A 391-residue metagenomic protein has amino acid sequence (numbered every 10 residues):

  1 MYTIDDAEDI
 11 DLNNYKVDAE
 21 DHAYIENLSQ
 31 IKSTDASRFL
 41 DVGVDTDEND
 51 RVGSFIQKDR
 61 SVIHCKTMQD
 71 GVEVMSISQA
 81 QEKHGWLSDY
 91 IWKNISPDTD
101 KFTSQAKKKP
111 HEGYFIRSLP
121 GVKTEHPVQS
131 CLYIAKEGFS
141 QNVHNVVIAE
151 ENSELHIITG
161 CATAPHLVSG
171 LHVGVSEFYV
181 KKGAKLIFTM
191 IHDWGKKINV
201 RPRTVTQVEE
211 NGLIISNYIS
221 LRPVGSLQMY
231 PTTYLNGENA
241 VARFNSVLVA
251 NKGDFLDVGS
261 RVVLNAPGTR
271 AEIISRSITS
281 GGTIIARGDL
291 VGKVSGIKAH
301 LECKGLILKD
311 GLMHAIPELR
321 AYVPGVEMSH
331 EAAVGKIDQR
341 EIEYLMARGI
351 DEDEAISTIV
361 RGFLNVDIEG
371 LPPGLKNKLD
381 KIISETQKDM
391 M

Functional and structural regions predicted by a protein language model:
M1-Q105, K109: Long, low-complexity, mixed-charge
E82, W92-I350, G370-M391: Conserved beta-strand/loop scaffold segments within soluble protein domains that form the structured core and edges
A240, A355-I356: Small-residue helix-packing motif on alpha-helices
D338-E341, S357-N365: Small/polar glycine-rich anion-binding or flexible loop at a beta-alpha turn
